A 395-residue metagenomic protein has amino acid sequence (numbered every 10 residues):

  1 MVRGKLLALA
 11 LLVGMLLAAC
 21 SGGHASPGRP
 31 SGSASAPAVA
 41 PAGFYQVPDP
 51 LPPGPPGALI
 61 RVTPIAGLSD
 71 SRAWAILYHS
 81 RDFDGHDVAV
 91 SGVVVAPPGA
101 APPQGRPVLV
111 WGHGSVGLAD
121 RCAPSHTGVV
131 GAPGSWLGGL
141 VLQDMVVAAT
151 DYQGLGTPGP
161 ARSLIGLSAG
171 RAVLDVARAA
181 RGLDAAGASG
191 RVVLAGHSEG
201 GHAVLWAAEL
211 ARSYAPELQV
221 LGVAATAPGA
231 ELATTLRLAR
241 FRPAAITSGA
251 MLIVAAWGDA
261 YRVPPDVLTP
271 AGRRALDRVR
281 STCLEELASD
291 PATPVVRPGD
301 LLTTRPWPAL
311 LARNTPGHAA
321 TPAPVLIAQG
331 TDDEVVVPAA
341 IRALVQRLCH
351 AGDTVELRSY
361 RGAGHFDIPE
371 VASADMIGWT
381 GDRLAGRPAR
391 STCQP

Functional and structural regions predicted by a protein language model:
S21-A101: Catalytic-loop region of hydrolases
F83-S91, V95-Q143: Short, surface-exposed "cap/lid" segments of acyl-processing enzymes
G92, A207, A323-V325, V337-R347: Short alpha-helix in the alpha/beta-hydrolase fold that links the catalytic acid
S163-D184: Alpha/beta-hydrolase active-site loop
R178-I246: Primarily recognizes the serine-hydrolase "nucleophile elbow" in alpha/beta-hydrolase and SGNH/GDSL folds
T226-H318: Accessory cap/linker subdomain of secreted extracellular hydrolases
P308-A309, V335, R342-P395: C-terminal catalytic histidine-bearing segment of alpha/beta-hydrolase fold enzymes
T321, L326-D333: Short beta-strand/loop motif that positions the catalytic acidic residue of the alpha/beta-hydrolase fold
